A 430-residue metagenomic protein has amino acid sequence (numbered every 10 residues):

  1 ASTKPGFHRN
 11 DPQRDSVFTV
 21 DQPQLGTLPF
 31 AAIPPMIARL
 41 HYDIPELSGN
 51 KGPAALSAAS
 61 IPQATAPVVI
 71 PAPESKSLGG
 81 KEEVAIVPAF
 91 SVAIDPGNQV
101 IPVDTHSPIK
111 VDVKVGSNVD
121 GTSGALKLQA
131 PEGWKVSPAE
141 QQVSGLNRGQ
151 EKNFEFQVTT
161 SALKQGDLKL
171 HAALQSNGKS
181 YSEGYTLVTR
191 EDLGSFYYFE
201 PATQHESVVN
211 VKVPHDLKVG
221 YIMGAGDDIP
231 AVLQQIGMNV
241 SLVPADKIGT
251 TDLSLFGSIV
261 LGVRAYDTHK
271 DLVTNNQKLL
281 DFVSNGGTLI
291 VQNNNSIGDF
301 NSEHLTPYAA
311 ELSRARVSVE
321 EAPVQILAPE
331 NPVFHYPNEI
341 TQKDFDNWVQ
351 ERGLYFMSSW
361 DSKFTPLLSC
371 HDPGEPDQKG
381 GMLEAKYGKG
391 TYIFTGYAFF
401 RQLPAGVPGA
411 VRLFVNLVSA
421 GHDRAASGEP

Functional and structural regions predicted by a protein language model:
A1-H215: Long beta-sheet-rich domains in secretory-pathway and surface-associated proteins
G49-P62, A231-V232, Q378-G380, G396 (+1 more regions): Short conserved micro-motifs at the rims of enzyme active sites and ligand-binding pockets
S180-G262, N293-N295, R316-S318, R401 (+1 more regions): Aromatic-Pro/Gly-enriched surface loop or interdomain linker that acts as a lid/target-recognition segment
A202-H205, A245-G249, T274-Q277, P376-M382: Alpha-helical scaffolding within the catalytic cores of extracellular/periplasmic polymer-degrading hydrolases
G226, P230, L253, N276 (+2 more regions): Extracytoplasmic/secreted envelope proteins and their assembly/folding machinery, especially bacterial periplasmic
R264-D346, G409: A glycine-rich, often tryptophan-bearing local segment used as a flexible ligand/cofactor-contacting loop or short
L312-V407, H422-E429: Catalytic beta-strand/loop cores that center a nucleophilic Ser/Cys/Thr and support acyl-enzyme chemistry
G409-G421: Short amphipathic C-terminal alpha-helix that caps PH/PH-like domains
